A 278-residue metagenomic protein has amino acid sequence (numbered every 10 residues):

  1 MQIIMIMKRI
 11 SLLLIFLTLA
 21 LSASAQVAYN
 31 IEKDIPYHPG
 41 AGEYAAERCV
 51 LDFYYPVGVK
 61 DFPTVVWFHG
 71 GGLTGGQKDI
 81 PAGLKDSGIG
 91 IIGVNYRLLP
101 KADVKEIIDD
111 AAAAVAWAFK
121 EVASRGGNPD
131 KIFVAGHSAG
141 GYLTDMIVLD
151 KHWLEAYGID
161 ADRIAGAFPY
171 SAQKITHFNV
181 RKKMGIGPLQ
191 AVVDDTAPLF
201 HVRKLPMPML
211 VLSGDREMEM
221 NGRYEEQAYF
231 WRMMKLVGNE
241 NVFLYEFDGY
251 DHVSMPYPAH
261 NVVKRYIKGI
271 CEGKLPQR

Functional and structural regions predicted by a protein language model:
Q26-V59: N-terminal cap/lid segment of alpha/beta-hydrolase-fold proteins
I35, F119-K183, D194: Primarily recognizes the serine-hydrolase "nucleophile elbow" in alpha/beta-hydrolase and SGNH/GDSL folds
D61-G70: Short beta-strand element of the alpha/beta-hydrolase
F68, Y170, F247-Y250: Alpha/beta-hydrolase
Q77-V94: Short amphipathic alpha-helix adjacent to the substrate-entry channel of hydrolases
A102-A123, M146: Alpha/beta-hydrolase active-site loop
G158-G166, A172-V180, P188-A228, R232 (+1 more regions): The feature captures the conserved acid-bearing segment of alpha/beta-hydrolase catalytic domains
A228, K235-R278: C-terminal catalytic histidine-bearing segment of alpha/beta-hydrolase fold enzymes
